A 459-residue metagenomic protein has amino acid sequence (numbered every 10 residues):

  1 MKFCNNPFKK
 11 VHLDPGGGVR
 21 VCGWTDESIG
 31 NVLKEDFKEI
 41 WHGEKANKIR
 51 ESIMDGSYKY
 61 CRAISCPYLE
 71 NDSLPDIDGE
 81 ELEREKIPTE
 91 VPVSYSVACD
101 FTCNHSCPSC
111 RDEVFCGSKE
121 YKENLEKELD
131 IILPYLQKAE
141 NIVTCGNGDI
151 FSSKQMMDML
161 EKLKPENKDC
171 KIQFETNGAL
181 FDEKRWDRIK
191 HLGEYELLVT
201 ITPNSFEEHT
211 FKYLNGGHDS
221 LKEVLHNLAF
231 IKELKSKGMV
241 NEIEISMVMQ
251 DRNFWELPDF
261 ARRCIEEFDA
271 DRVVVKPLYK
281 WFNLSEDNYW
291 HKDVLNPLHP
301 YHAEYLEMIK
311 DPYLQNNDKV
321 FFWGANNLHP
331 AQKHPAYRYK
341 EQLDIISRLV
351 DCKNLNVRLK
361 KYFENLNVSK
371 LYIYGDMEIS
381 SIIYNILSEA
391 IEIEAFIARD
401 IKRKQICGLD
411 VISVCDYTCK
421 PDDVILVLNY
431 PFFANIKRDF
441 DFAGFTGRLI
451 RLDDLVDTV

Functional and structural regions predicted by a protein language model:
M1-E35, A98, K119-N124, L192-V350: Radical SAM enzyme [4Fe-4S]-AdoMet core and its adjacent flexible, acidic and glycine-rich loops/tails across
M1-K2, P7-K10, D36-S96, V114 (+1 more regions): N-terminal [4Fe-4S]-dependent radical SAM core
C4, G17, C22, C61-C66 (+2 more regions): Short cysteine clusters
I29, E39, Y68-L198, H209-H226 (+5 more regions): Conserved alpha-helical substructure of the radical SAM core
D55-P92, C103-H105, E123-L125, E161 (+4 more regions): Recognition helices and adjacent regulatory flanks at domain boundaries
Y135-Q137, K164-N167, I189-Y195, G238 (+3 more regions): Short, conserved loop/helix-junction motifs that constitute active-site signature segments in enzyme catalytic cores
I142, I172-F174, V199, I243-I245 (+5 more regions): Hydrophobic/aromatic residues located in beta-strands of well-ordered beta-sheets within soluble catalytic
P335-V459: Hydrophobic, well-ordered beta-alpha structural blocks that scaffold small-molecule cofactor pockets
